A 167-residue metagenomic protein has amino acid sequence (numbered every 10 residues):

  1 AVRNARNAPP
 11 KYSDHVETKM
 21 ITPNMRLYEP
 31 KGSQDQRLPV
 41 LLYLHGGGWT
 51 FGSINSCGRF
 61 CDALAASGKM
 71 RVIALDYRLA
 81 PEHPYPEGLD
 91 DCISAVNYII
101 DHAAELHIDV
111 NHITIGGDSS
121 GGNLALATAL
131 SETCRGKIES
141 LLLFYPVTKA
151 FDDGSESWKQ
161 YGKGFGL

Functional and structural regions predicted by a protein language model:
A1-A8: N-terminal targeting or regulatory segments adjacent to alpha/beta-hydrolase or S9 domains
A8, S13-L167: Alpha/beta-hydrolase superfamily serine-hydrolase fold, recognizing
